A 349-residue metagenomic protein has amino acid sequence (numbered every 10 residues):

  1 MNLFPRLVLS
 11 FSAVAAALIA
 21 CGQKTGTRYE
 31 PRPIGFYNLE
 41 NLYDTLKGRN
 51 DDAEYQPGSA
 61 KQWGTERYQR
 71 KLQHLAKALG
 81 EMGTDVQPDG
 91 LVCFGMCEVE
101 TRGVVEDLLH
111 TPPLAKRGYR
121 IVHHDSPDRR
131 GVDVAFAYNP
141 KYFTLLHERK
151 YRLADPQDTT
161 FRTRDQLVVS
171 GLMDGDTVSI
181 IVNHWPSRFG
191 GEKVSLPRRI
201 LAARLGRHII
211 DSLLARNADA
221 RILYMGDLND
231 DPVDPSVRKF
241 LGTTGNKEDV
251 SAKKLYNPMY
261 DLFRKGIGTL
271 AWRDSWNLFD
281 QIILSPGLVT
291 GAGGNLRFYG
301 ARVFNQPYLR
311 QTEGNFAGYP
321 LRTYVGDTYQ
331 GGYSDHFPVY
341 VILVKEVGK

Functional and structural regions predicted by a protein language model:
M1-Y29: Bacterial Sec-dependent N-terminal signal peptides
L18-P112, V122-V134, L309-A317, V344-K349: N-terminal, active-site-proximal structural segment of metallo-dependent hydrolase catalytic domains
C21-K24, S212-I222, D230-K349: Metal-dependent phosphoester-hydrolase catalytic domains
P33-F36, V92-C97, R120-V122, V134-F136 (+6 more regions): Structural recognition of the beta-strand scaffold that forms the well-ordered cores of secreted hydrolase catalytic
E40, E100, P186, L228-D231 (+1 more regions): Catalytic metal-binding/acid-base residues of hydrolase active sites
G58-Y68, G90-M96, H123-H124, P156-Q157 (+4 more regions): Second-shell loop/turn segments in exported
V99-T177, N183-W185: Structured beta-strand-rich core segments of catalytic domains in phosphoester-bond hydrolases
H123, L167, G171-M173, T177-P258: Extracytoplasmic, non-cytosolic globular domains
